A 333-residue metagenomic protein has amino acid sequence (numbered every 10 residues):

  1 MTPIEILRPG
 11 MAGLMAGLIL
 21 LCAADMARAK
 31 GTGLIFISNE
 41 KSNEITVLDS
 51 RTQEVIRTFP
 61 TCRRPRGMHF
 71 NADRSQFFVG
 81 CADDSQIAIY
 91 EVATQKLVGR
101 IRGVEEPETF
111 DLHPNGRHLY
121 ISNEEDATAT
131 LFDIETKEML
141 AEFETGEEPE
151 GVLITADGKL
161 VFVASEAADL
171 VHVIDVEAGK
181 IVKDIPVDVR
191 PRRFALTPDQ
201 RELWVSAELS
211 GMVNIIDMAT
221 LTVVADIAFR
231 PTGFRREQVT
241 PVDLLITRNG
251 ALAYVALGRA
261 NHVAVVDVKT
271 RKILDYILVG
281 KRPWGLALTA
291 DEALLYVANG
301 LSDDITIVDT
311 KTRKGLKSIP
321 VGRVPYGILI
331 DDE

Functional and structural regions predicted by a protein language model:
T2-L14: Bacterial N-terminal signal peptides that target proteins for export
L18, C22-E333: Predominantly soluble domains enriched in secretory-pathway, periplasmic, or organellar proteins
